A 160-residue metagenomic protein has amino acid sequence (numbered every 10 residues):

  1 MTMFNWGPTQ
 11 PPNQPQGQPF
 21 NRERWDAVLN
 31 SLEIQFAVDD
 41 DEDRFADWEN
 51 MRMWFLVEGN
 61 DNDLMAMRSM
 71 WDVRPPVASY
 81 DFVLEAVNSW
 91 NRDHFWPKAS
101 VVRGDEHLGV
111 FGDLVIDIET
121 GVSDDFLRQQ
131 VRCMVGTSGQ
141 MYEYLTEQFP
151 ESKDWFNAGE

Functional and structural regions predicted by a protein language model:
M1-E58, V102: Charge-rich, low-complexity N-terminal segments
D43-F45, N62-M65, L108-V110: Hydrophobic residues embedded in beta-strands of well-ordered beta-sheets
E49-D81: Long, continuous compositionally biased terminal/linker segments
S69-D113: Short, internal acidic amphipathic alpha-helical interface segments that mediate docking to partner proteins
G112, E143-L145: Glycine-rich and polybasic anion-binding loops at the starts of cofactor/ligand-binding domains
I118-Q130: A short acidic/glycine-rich loop-to-helix N-cap element
Q130-V131, V135-G139: Helix-rich interaction surfaces within compact, conserved domain-sized segments that mediate assembly or partner
T146-E160: Short, highly charged C-terminal tails/helix-capping segments
